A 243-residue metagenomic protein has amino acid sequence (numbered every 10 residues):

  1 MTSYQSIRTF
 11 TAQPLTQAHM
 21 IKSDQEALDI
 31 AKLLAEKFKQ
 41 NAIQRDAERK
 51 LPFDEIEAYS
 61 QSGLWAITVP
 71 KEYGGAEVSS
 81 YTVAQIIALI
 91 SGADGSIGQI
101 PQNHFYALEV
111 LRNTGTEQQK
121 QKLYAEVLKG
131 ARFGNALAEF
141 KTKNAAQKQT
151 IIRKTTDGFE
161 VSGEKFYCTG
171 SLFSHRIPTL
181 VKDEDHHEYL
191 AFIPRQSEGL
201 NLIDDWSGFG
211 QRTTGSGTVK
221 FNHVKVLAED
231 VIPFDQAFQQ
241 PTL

Functional and structural regions predicted by a protein language model:
M1-P101: Amphipathic, small/basic residue-rich leader segments at the start of a protein or domain
F53-Q61, I67-E164, T169: Glycine-rich flavin
T114-T116, T155-D157, K182-D185, R195-E198 (+1 more regions): Short loop segments at secondary-structure junctions
A145-A146, S171-S174, T213: Short glycine/proline-enriched turns and hinge-like loops at secondary-structure junctions
Q149-I151, R176-L180, L190-F192, S216-H223: Conserved hydrophobic/aromatic beta-strand scaffold that supports enzyme active sites
Y167-L202: A short core secondary-structure module
E198-L227, P233-F234: Flexible, small-/acidic-enriched active-site or ligand-binding loops
D230, F234-L243: Membrane-embedded hairpin module used as a gating/binding unit in multi-pass transport and secretion proteins
